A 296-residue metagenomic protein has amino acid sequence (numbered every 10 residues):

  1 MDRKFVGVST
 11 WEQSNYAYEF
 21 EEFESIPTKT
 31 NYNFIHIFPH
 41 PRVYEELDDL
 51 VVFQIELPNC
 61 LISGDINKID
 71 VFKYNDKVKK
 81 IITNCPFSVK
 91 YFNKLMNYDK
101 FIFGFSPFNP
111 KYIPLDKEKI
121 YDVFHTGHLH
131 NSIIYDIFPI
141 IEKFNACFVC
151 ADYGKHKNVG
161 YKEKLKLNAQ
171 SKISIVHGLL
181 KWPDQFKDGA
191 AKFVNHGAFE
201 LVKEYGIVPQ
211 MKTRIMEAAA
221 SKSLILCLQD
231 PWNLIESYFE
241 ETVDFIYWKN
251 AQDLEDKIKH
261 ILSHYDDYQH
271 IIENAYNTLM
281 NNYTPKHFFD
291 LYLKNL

Functional and structural regions predicted by a protein language model:
M1-I26, T30, I35-E46, C60-Y238: Nucleotide-sugar donor-binding catalytic core of glycosyltransferases
D49-E56: Short beta-strand/loop segments at the ligand-binding rim of alpha/beta enzyme cores
L167, K257-H260, N295: CheY-like receiver
K212, F245-A251, I261-Y265: Conserved acidic donor-binding segment of nucleotide-sugar-dependent glycosyltransferases
A218, F245, A275: Hydrophobic, well-ordered secondary-structure elements that form the walls of internal hydrophobic environments
E236-K257: Change "using UDP/GDP/dTDP sugars" to "using nucleotide sugars
S263-L296: A charged, aromatic-enriched C-terminal amphipathic alpha-helix characteristic of glycosyltransferases across folds
